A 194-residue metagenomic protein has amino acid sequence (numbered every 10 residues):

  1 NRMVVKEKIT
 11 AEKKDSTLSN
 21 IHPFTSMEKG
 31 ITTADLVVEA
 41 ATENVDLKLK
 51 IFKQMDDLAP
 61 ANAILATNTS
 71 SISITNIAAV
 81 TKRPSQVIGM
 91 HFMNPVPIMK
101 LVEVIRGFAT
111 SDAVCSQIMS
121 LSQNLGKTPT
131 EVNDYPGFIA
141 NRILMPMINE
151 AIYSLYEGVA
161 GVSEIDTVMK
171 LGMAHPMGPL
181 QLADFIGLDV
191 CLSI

Functional and structural regions predicted by a protein language model:
N1-S16, V104-V114, P129, P136-L144: Rossmann-like dinucleotide-binding cores of NAD(P)H-dependent redox enzymes
V4-L65, S71-N76: Rossmann-like NAD(P)-binding element
I21-P23, V87, P129: Generic structural signal for residues in well-ordered beta-strands
N44-S122: Rossmann-fold NAD(P)-binding glycine/threonine-rich loop
R83, V102-Y135, M147-P176: Internal alpha-helical scaffold of NAD(P)-dependent oxidoreductase catalytic cores
P136-I143, M147, I186-V190, I194: Mid-domain beta-loop-alpha active-site segment that forms a flexible, acidic cofactor/metal-binding surface
A160, M169-G172, M177, Q181 (+1 more regions): Long, well-ordered amphipathic alpha-helical subdomains in the mid-to-C-terminal portions of large enzyme subunits
